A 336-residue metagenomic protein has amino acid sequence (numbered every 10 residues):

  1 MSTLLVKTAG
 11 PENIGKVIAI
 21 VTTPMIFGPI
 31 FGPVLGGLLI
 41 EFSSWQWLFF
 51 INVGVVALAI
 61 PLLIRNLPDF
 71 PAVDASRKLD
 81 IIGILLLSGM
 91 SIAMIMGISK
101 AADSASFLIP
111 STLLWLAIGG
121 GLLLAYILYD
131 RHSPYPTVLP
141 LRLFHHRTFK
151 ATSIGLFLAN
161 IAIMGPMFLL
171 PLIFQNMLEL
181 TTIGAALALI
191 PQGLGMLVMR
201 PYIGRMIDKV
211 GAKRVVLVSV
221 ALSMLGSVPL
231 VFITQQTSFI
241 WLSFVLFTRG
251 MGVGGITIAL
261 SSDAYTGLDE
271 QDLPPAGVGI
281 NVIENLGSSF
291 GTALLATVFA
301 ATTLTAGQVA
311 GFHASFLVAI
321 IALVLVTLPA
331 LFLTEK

Functional and structural regions predicted by a protein language model:
M1-L5, A9-P11, A19-P24, F42-S43 (+5 more regions): 12-transmembrane solute porter fold
I26-I60, L79-S88, M94-L116: Helix-loop-helix hairpin linking two adjacent transmembrane segments in secondary transporters
V53-A72, S88-K100, I118-S133, V326-T334: C-terminal membrane-cytosol helix-exit motif in multi-pass small-molecule transporters
P68-D74, Y202, Q271: Alpha-helical transmembrane segments
P71-A75, A102-F107, Q236: Membrane-interface helix caps and helix-loop-helix hairpins in membrane proteins
K78-L85, S153, F157-A159: Loop-to-transmembrane-helix transition segments
A102-F107, S111, I127-T137: Short, charged helix-to-loop "capping" segments that act as catalytic/coupling loops
